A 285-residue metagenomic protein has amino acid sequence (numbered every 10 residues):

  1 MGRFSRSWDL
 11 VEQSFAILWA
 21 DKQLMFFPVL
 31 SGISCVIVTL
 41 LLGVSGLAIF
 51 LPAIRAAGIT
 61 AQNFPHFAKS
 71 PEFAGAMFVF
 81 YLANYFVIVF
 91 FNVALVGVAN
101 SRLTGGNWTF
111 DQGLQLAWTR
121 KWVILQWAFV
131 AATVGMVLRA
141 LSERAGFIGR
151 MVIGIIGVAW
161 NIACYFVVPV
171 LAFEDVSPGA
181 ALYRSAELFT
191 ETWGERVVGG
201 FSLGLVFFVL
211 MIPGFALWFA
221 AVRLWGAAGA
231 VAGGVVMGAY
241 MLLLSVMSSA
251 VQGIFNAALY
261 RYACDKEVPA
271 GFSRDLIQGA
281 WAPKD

Functional and structural regions predicted by a protein language model:
M1-D285: Hydrophobic alpha-helical membrane segments
